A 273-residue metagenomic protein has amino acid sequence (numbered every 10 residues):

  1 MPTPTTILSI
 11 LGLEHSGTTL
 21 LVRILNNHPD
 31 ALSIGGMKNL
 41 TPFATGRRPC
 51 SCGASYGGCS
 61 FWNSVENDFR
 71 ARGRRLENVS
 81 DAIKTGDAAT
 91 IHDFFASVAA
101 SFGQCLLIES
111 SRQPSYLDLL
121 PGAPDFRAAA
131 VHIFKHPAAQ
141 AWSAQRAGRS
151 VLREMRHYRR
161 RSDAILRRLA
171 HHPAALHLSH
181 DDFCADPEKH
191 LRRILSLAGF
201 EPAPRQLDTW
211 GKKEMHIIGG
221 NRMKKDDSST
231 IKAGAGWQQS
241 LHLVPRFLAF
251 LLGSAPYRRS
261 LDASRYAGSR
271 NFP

Functional and structural regions predicted by a protein language model:
M1-S9, K84, Q145, R167 (+2 more regions): PAPS-dependent sulfotransferases, especially Golgi type II membrane carbohydrate sulfotransferases
L13: P-loop (Walker A) phosphate-binding loop of NTP-binding proteins
S16: ATP-binding Walker
T19-A31: A conserved segment at the C-terminal end of the G1
N27, S33, N39-P42, A139 (+2 more regions): Active-site micro-motifs of SAM-dependent methyltransferase domains
L32-E109, S115-D118, L243, Y257: PAPS-dependent sulfation machinery
G53-W62, V151-R161, K224-I231: A polyampholytic, Gly/Pro-enriched intrinsically disordered region
A100-R205, I217, M223: PAPS-dependent sulfotransferase catalytic domain
